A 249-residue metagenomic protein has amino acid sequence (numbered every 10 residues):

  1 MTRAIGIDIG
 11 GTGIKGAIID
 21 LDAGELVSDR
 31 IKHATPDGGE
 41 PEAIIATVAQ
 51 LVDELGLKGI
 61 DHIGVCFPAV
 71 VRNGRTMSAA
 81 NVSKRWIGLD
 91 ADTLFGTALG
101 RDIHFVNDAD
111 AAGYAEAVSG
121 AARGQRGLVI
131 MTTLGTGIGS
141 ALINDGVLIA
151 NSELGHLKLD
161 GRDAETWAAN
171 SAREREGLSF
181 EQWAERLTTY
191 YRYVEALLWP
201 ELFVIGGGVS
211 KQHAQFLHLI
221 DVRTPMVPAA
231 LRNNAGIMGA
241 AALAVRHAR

Functional and structural regions predicted by a protein language model:
M1-H62, V71-R75, T93-G100, A115-I130 (+1 more regions): ATP-binding/phosphotransfer module of carbohydrate and carboxylate kinases, centering on a glycine-rich
T76-G88: A charged helix-plus-loop insertion that forms the helical arch/lid used to bind and gate nucleic-acid substrates
I103-D108: General beta-strand structural signal in soluble alpha/beta enzymes
G139: Histidine-centered metal-chelating micro-motifs
